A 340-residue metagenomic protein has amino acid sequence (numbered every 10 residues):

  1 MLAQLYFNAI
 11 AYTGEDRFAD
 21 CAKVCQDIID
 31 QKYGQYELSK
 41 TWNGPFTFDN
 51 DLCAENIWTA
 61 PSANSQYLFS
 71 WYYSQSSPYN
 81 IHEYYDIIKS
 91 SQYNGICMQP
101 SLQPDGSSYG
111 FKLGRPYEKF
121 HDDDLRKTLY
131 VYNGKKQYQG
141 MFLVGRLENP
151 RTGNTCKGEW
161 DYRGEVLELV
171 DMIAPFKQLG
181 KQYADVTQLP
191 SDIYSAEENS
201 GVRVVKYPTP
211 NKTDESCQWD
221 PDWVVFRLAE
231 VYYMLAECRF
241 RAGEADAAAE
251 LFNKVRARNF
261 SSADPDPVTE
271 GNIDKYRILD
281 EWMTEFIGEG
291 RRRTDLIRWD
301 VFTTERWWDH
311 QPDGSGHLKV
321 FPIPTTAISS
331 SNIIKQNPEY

Functional and structural regions predicted by a protein language model:
M1: Short, conserved phosphate-binding/catalytic loop or strand-edge motifs used in phosphoryl-/nucleotidyl-transfer
Q4-F176: An aromatic- and glycine-enriched ligand-binding surface/loop that stacks and positions planar moieties
N8-G14, M234, R241, I287: Alpha-helix C-terminal capping/termination sites
Y12-G14, Q31, A242-D246, S262: Secondary-structure transition/capping motifs at alpha-helix termini and the adjoining loop/turn into the next element
D30-K40, F46-F48, W58, L143 (+2 more regions): Generic preference for hydrophobic/aromatic residues in regular secondary structure cores
P45-G114, P208, E215-L228, Y232 (+4 more regions): Long, intrinsically disordered, low-complexity segments
L129, N133, Q137-V255: C-terminal substrate/ligand-recognition segments
